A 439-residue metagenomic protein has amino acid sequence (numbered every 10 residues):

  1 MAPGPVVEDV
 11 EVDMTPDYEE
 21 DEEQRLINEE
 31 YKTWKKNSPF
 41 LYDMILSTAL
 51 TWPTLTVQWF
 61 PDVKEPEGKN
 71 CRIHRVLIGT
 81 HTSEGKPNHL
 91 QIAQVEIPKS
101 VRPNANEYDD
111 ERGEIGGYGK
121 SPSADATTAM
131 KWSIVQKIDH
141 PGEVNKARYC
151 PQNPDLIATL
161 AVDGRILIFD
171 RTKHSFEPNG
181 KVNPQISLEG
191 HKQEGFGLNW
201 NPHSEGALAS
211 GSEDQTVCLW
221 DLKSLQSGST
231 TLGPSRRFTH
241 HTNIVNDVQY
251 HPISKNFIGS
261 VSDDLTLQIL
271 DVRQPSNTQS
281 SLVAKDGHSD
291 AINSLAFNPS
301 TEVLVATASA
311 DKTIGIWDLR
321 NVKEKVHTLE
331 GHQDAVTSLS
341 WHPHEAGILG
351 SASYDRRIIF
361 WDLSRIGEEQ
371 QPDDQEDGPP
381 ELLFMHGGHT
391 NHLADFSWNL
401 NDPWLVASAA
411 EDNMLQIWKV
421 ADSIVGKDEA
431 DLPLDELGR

Functional and structural regions predicted by a protein language model:
A2-I134, D139-E143, Q333-V336, E345-G347 (+1 more regions): Terminal intrinsically disordered, low-complexity extensions flanking WD-repeat/beta-propeller proteins
P61-R72, P151-N153, P202-S204, P252-S254 (+3 more regions): Residue-level detector of Asp-centered blade-edge/turn motifs that repeat once per structural unit in beta-propeller
R75, H89, L156, R165 (+1 more regions): Conserved beta-strand and immediately adjacent loop positions that scaffold enzyme active sites
E96-S100, N104-A105, S123-A129, D163-Q185 (+7 more regions): Per-blade loop-tip surfaces of WD-repeat and WD-like beta-propellers in eukaryotic adaptors/scaffolds
K146-K173: Hydrophobic alpha-helical hairpins/lids featuring a short glycine-rich hinge
